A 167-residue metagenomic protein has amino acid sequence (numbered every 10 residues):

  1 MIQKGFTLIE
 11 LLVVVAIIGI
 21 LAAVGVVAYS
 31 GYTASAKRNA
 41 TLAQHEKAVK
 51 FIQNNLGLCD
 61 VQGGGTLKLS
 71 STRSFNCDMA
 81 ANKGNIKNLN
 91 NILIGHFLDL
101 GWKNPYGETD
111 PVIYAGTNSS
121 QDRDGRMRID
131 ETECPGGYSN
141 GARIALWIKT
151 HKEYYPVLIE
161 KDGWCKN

Functional and structural regions predicted by a protein language model:
I2-T33: N-terminal single-pass transmembrane signal-anchor helix
G5-I9, I18, A48, I86 (+2 more regions): Generic N-terminal initiation segments characterized by hydrophobic and/or small/turn-forming residues
A34-G64: Membrane-proximal N-terminal amphipathic helix
G57-N167: Periplasmic/extracellular, small/polar-rich flexible segments of pilin-like filament-forming proteins
